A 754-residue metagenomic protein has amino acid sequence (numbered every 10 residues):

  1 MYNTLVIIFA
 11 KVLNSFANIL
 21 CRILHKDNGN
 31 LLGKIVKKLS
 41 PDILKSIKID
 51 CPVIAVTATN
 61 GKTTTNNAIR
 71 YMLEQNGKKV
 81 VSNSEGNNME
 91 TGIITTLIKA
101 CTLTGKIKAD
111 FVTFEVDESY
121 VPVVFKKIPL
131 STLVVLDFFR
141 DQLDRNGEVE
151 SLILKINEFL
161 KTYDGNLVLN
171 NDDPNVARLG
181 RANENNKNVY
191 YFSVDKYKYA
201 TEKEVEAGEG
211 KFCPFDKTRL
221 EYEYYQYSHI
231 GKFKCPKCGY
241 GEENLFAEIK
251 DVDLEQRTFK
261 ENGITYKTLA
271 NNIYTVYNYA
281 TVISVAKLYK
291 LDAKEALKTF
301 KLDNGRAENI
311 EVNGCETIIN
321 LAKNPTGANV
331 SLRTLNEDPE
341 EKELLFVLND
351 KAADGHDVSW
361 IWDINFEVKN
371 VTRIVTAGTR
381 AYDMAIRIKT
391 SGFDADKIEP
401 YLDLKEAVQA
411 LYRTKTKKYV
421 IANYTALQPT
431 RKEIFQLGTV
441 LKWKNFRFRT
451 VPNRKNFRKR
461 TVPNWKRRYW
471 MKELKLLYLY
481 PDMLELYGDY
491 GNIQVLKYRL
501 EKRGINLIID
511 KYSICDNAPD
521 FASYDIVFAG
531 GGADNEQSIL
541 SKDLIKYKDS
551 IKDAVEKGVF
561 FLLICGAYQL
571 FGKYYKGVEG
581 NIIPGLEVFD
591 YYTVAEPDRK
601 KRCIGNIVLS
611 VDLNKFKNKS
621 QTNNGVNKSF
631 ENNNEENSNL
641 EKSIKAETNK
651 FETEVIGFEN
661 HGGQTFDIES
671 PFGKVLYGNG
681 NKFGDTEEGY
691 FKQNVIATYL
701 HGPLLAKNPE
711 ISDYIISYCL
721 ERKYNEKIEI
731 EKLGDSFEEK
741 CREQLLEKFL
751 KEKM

Functional and structural regions predicted by a protein language model:
T4-S193, T201-E204, G208-F212: Phosphate-binding loop of NTP-binding sites
K127-D137, I230-E243, K267-K298, H701: A conserved, hydrophobic alpha-helical segment in the catalytic core of large ATP/adenylate-utilizing enzymes
K196-R257, L269: Cys/His-rich short segments
Y240, V252-L254, V285-A322: Gly/charged, well-structured mid-domain segments that form the phosphate/adenylate-handling core of ATP-dependent
C315, L321-P400: Active-site beta-alpha connecting loops in nucleotide-dependent enzymes
M471-D553, V594, Q621, G625 (+2 more regions): N-terminal beta1-alpha1 cap of cysteine-dependent amidohydrolase-like domains
D534-F616: Cysteine-nucleophile active-site neighborhood
E596-M754: Amide-donor transfer/coupling interface in amidating biosynthetic enzymes
